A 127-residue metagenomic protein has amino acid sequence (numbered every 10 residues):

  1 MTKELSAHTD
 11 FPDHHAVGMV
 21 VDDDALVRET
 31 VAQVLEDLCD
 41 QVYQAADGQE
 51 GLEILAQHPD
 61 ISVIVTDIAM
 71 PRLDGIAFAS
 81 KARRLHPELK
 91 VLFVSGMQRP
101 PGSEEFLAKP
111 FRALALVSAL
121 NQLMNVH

Functional and structural regions predicted by a protein language model:
M1-M19, A25, E88, R112-H127: Non-catalytic signal-transmission and effector/linker regions of two-component phosphorelay proteins
A25-Y43: Two-component/phosphorelay signaling modules centered on CheY-like receiver
Q44-V63: Acidic, metal-coordinating helix/loop segments flanking the phosphotransfer/catalytic sites of two-component signaling
D47-E50, L73-F78: Acidic catalytic/metal-coordinating carboxylates
D67: Active-site residues of response regulator receiver
M70: Receiver (REC) domain active-site loop signature in two-component systems and cognate sites in sensor histidine kinases
K109: A Lys-centered signature of the CheY-like receiver
